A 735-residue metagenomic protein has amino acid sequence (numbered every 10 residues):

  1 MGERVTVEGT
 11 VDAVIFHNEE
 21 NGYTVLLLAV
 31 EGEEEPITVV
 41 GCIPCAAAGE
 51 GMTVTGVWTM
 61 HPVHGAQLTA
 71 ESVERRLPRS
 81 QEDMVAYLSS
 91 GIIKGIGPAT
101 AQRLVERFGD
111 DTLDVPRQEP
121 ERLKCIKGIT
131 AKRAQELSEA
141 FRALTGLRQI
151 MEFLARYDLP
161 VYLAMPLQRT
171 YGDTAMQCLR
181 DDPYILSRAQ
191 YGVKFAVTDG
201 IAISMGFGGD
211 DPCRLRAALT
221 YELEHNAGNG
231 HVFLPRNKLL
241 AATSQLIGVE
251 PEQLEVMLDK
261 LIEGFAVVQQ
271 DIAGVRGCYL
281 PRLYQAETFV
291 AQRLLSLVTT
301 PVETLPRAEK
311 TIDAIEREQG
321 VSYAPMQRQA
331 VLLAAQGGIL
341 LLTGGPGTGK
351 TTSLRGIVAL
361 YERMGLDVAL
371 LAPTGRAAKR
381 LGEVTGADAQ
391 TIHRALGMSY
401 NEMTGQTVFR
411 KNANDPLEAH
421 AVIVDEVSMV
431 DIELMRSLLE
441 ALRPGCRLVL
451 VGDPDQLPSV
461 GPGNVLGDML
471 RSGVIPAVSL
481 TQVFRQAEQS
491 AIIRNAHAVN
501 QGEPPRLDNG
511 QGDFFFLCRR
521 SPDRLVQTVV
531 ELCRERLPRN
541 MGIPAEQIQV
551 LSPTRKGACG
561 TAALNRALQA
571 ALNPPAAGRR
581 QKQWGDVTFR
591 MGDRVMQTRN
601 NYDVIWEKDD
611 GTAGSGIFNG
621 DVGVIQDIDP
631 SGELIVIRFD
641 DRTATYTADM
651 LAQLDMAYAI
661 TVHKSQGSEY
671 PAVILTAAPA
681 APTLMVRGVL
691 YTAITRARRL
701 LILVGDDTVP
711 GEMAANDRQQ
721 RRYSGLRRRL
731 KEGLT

Functional and structural regions predicted by a protein language model:
E3-N18, G56, V622-Q626: Structural detector for short beta-strands of small beta-barrel domains
H17-L28, S631-V636: Short aromatic-glycine-enriched beta-strand elements
Y23-V40, A47-R276, R293-S296, L332 (+4 more regions): Accessory alpha-helical DNA-binding modules that contact the DNA backbone or grooves
G49-G51, G592, G620: Loop/turn positions that initiate beta-strands
A155, R214, E224-H225, F265 (+1 more regions): Pre-P-loop entry segment of helicase/translocase ATPase cores
R328-V331, Q336-G510, T708: ASCE P-loop NTPase helicase motor core
P454-S615, Q626: Conserved helicase motor core of P-loop NTPases
Q501, N619-T735: C-terminal accessory regions
